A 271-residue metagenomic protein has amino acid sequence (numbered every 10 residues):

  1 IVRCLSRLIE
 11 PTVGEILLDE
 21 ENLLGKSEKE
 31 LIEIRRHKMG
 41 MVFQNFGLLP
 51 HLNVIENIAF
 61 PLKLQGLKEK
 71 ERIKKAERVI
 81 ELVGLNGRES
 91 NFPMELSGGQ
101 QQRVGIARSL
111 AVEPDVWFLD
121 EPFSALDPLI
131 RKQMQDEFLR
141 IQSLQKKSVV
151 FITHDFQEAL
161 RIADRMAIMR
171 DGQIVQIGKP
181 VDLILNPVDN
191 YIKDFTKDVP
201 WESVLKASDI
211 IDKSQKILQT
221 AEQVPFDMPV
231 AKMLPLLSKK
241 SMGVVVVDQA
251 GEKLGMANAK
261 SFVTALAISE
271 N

Functional and structural regions predicted by a protein language model:
S6: Helix-to-loop junction immediately C-terminal to a conserved catalytic motif
D19-N22, A59, K63-G66, K70-R88: Conserved ABC ATPase "signature" region
L52-A59: Short coil-to-helix segment of the ABC ATPase nucleotide-binding domain corresponding to the Q-loop/switch region
F92-L96, Q100-Q102: Conserved ABC ATPase signature
A111-D115: A short, proline-enriched helix->beta-strand linker immediately N-terminal to the Walker B motif in ABC-type P-loop
I177-G178, N186, M256: ABC ATPase "signature
Q219-M242, V246-A250, G255-N271: The conserved cystathionine-beta-synthase
